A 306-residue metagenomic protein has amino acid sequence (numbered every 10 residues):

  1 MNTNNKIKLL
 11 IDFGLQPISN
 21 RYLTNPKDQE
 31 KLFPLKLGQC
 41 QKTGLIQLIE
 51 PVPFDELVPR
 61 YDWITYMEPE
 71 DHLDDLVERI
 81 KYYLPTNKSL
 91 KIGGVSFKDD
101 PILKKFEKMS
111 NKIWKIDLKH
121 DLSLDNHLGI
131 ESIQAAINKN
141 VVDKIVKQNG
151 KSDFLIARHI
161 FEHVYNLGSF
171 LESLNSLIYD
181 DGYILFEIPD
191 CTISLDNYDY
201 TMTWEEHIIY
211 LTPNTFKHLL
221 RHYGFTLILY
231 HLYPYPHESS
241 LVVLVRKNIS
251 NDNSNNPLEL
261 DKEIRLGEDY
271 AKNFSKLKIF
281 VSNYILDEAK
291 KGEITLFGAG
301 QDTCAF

Functional and structural regions predicted by a protein language model:
M1-D71, H231-L232: N-terminal juxtadomain amphipathic helix that follows a signal peptide/anchor or precedes a small N-terminal auxiliary
N2-K8, P213-Y230: A SAM-dependent methyltransferase catalytic signature shared across enzymes that methylate proteins
L15-I18, M202, H231-I249: Conserved catalytic loop of SAM-dependent methyltransferase domains
P26-Q29, D199-P213: Acceptor-substrate binding/catalytic loop of class I
E68-K91, F280-Y284: Conserved alpha-helix/loop element of class I SAM-dependent methyltransferases that forms part of the SAM/SAH-binding
E78-K81, P101, K105-K108, V242-F306: Hydrophobic, well-ordered beta-alpha structural blocks that scaffold small-molecule cofactor pockets
I80-Y198, Y210-Y223, C304-A305: Conserved SAM-binding loop
K88-K91, E206-H207, K291-T295: Short active-site oxyanion
